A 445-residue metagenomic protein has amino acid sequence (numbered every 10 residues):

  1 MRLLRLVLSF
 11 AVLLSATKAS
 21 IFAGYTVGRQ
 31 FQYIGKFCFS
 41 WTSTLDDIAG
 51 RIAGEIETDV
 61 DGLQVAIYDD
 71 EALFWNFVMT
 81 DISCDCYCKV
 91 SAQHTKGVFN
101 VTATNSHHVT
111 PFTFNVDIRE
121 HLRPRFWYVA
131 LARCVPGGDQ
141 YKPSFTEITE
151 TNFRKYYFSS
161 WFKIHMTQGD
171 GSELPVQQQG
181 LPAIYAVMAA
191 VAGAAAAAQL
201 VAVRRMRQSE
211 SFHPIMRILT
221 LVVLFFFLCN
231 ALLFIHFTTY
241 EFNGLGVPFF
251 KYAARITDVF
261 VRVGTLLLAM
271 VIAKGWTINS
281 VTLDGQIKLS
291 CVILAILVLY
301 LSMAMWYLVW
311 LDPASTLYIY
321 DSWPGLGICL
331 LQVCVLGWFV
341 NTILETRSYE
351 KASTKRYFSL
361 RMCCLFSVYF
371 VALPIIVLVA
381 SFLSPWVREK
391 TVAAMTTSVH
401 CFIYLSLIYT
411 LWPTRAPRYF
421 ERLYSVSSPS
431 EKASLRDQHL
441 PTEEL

Functional and structural regions predicted by a protein language model:
R2-L6, K18-A19, A197-L200, A394-T397: Activation corresponds to long, low-complexity, non-globular regions
R2-Q178: Soluble extramembrane domains flanking the early transmembrane region of eukaryotic membrane proteins
L14, F99-V101, P124, A195 (+4 more regions): Generic structural microfeature
G54, W127-V129, L200, A273 (+1 more regions): Structural signal for hydrophobic/aromatic residues that build the beta-strand cores of folded beta-sheet domains
D70, C134, R205, I278 (+1 more regions): Residue-level marker of positions within ordered structural domains that often coincide with functionally constrained
H165-L299: Hydrophobic alpha-helical transmembrane segments corresponding to the first two to three helices of multi-pass helical
L245-L445: Generic detector of multi-pass transmembrane helix bundles and their immediately adjacent loops in polytopic membrane
